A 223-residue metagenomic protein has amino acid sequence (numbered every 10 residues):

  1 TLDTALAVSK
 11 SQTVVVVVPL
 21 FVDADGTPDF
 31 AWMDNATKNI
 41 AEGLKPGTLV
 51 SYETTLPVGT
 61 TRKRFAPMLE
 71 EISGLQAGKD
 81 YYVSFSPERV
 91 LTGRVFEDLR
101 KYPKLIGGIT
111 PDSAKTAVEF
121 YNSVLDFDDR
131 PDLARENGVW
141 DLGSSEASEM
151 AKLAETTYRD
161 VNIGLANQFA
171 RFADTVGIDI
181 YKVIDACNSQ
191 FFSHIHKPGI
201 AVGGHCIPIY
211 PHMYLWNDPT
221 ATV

Functional and structural regions predicted by a protein language model:
T1-V223: Structural/interface elements that position substrates and couple domains in central-metabolism enzymes
